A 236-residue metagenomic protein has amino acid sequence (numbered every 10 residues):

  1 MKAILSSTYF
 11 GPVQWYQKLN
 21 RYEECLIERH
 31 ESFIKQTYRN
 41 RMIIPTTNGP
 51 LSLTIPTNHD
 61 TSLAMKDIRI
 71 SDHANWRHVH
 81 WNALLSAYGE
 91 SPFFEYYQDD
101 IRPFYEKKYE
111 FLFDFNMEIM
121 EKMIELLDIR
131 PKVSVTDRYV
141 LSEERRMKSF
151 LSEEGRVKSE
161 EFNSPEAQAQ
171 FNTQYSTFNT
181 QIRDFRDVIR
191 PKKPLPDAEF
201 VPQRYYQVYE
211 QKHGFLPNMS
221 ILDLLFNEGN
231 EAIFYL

Functional and structural regions predicted by a protein language model:
M1-F171, F178-L236: Residues lining hydrophobic/aromatic ligand-binding pockets adjacent to catalytic sites
